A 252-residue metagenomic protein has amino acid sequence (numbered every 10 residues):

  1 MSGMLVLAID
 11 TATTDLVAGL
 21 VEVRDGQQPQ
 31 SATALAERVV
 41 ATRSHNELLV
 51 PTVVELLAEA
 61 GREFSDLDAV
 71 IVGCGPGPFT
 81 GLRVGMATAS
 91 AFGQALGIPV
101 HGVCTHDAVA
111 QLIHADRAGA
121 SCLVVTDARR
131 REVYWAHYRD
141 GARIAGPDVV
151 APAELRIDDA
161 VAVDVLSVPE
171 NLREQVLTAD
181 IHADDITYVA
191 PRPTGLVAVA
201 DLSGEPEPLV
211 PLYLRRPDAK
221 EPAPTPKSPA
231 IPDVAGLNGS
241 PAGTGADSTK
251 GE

Functional and structural regions predicted by a protein language model:
M1-V21, G26, S44-E47, H101-E252: Oxyanion-binding and handling regions
T33-L35, R143: Residue-level detector of beta-propeller blades
A36-A41, C74-P78, A183-I186: A short glycine/serine-rich beta->alpha loop
R38-A58: N-terminal phosphate-binding loop and adjacent alpha-helix
V53-A69, I157-V163: Phosphate/pyrophosphate-binding loops at sites that engage ATP/ADP/AMP, CoA/4′-phosphopantetheine, polyphosphate
V54-E55, Q94, A198: Short glycine/serine- and small hydrophobic-enriched flexible loop segments
A60-S65, G93-C104, R117: Phosphate-handling active-site elements
A69-G102: DPxDG-like acidic metal-binding loop motif
